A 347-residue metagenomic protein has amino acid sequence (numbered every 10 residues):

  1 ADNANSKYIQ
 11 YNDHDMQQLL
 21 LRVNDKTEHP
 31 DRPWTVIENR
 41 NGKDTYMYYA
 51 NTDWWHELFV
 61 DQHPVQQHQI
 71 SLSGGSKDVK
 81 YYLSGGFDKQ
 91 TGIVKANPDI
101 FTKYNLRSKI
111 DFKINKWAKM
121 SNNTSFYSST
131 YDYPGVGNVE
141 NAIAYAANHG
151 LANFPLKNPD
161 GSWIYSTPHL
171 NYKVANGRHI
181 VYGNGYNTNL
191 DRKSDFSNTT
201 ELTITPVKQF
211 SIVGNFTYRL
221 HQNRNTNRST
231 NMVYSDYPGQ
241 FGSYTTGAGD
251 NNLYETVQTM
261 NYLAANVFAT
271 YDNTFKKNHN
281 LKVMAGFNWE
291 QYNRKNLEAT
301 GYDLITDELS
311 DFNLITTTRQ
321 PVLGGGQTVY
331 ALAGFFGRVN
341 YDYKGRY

Functional and structural regions predicted by a protein language model:
A1, V65-Q67, K80: A beta-strand signature from Gram-negative outer-membrane beta-barrel systems, especially the internal plug domain
A1-T52, D88, G92-F101, N105-S197 (+2 more regions): Surface-exposed loop/interface segments of Gram-negative outer-membrane beta-barrel transport/assembly proteins
T52-H63: Periplasmic N-terminal accessory/gating domains of Gram-negative outer-membrane beta-barrel systems
P64-Q69, L332-F335, G345-R346: Conserved alpha/beta core surface patches that mediate binding of polyanionic ligands
V65, S76-K77, K113-W117, T205-V207 (+2 more regions): Outer-membrane beta-barrel channels and translocator barrels
Q67, N198-I204, Y218-L220: Alpha-helical support elements that line or immediately flank enzyme active sites and cofactor-binding pockets
S71-G75, S84, K109-D111, E201-T203 (+3 more regions): Transmembrane beta-barrel domains of outer membrane proteins
V79-Y82, Q240: Short coil-to-beta-strand
